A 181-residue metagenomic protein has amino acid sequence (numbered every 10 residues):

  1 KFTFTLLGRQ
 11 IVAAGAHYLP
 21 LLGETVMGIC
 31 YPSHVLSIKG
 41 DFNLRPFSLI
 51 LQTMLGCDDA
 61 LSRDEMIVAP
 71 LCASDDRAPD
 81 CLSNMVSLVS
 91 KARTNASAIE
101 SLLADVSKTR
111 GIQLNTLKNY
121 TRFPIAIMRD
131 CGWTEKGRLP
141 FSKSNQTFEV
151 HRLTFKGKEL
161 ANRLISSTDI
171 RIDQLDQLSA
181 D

Functional and structural regions predicted by a protein language model:
K1-D181: Donor-sugar nucleotide-binding helix/loop cap in glycosyltransferases
